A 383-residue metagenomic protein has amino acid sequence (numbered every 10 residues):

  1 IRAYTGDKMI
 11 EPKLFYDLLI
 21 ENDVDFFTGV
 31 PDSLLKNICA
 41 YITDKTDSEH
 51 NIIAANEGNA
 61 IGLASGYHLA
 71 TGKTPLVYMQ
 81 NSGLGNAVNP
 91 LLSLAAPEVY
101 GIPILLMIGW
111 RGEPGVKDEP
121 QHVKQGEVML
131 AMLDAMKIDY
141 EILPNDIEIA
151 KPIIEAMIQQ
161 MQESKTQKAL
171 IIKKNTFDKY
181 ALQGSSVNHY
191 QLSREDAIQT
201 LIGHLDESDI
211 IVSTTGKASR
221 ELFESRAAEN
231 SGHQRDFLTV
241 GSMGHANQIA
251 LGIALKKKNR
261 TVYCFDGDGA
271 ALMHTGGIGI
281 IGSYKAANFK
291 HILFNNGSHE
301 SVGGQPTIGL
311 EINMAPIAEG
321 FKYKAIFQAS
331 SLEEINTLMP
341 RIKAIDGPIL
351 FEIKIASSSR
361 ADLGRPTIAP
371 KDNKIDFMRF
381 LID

Functional and structural regions predicted by a protein language model:
A3-L251, L255-K256, R260, I308 (+3 more regions): Thiamine diphosphate
M79-S82, R260-A271, G276-I278: DG-centered beta-turn motif at the end of beta-strands
L92, G101-I104, H274-N295: A short alpha/beta connector and helix-capping loop motif
W110, A286-T307: A short, conserved beta-to-alpha structural element at the edge of catalytic cores that scaffolds binding
I154, S331-A344: A short, acidic, amphipathic alpha-helical segment used as a generic capping/interface helix at domain edges
K256-D266, K285-N288: Phosphate-handling active-site elements
F265-D268, F294, I353: Active-site flanking residues adjacent to catalytic metal/cofactor-binding acidic residues
I312-A315, E319-I326, L332: Von Willebrand factor type A / integrin I
